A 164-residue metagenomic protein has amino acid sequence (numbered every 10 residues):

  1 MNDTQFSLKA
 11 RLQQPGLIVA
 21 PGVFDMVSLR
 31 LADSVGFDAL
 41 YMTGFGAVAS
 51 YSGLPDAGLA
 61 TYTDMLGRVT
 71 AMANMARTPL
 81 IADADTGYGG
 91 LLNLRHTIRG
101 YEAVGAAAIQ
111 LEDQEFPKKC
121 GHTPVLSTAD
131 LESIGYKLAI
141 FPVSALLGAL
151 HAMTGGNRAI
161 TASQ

Functional and structural regions predicted by a protein language model:
M1-G22, M26, R30-V35: N-terminal amphipathic alpha-helix/helix-capping segment at the start of soluble metabolic enzymes
D3-S7, L54-A82, V104, K118-V125 (+2 more regions): Alpha-helix-loop-beta-strand connector modules within alpha/beta enzyme cores
V19-D25, L40-M42, L80-A84, I109-L111 (+2 more regions): Hydrophobic faces of well-ordered beta-strands that scaffold small-molecule active sites in alpha/beta enzyme cores
P21-M26, L59-L66, T86-V104: Glycine-rich anion/phosphate-binding loops
S28-L31, G89-G100, H122-I134: Catalytic cores of alpha/beta
A39-D64, T86-L91, Q110-K118: Glycine-rich, proline-tolerant flexible connector loops at the mouths of alpha/beta enzymes
P55-G58, H96-I98, M153-R158: Short low-complexity, flexible loop/linker segments enriched in glycine and/or proline with clustered acidic
K118-Q164: Catalytic alpha/beta core domains of metabolic enzymes, predominantly
